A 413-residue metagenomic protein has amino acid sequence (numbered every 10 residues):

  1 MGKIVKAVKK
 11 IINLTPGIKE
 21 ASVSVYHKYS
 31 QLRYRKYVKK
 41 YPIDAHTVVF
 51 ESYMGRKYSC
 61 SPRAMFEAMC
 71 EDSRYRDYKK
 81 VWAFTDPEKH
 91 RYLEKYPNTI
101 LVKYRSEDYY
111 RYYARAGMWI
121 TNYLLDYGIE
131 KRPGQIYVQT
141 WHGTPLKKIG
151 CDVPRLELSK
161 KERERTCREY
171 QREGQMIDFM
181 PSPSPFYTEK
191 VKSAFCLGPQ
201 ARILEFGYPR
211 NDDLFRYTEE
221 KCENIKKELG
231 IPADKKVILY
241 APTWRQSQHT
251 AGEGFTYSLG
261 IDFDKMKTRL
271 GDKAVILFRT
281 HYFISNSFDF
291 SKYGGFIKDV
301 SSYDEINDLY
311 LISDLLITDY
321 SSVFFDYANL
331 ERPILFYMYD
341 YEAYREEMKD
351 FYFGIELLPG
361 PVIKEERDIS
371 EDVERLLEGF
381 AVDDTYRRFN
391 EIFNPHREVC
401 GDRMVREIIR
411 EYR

Functional and structural regions predicted by a protein language model:
G2-E107: N-terminal pre-catalytic "stem/leader" segment of glycosyltransferase-like enzymes
P16-Q31, G150-T250, V382-Y386: A nucleotide-sugar donor-handling region in carbohydrate enzymes
S59-E67, P209-S291, I363-E365, C400: Conserved catalytic-core segment of nucleotide-activated headgroup transferases in glycan assembly
R63-E67, N98-E162, R168: Extended catalytic core of nucleotide-activated donor transferases of GT-like folds
L101-G117, L277, Y282-F325: Donor nucleotide-activated moiety binding/catalytic core segment of transferases that use nucleotide-activated donors
M118-K148, Y303-M348: A donor-sugar binding/catalytic signature common to diverse glycosyltransferases and related nucleotide-sugar
W119-I120, D178-S184, I276-L277, L316-I317: A short beta-strand/loop micro-motif in the catalytic core of glycosyltransferases that engages the nucleotide-sugar
S291-G295, S322-F393: Catalytic binding pocket for nucleotide-activated donors in carbohydrate/polymer assembly enzymes
